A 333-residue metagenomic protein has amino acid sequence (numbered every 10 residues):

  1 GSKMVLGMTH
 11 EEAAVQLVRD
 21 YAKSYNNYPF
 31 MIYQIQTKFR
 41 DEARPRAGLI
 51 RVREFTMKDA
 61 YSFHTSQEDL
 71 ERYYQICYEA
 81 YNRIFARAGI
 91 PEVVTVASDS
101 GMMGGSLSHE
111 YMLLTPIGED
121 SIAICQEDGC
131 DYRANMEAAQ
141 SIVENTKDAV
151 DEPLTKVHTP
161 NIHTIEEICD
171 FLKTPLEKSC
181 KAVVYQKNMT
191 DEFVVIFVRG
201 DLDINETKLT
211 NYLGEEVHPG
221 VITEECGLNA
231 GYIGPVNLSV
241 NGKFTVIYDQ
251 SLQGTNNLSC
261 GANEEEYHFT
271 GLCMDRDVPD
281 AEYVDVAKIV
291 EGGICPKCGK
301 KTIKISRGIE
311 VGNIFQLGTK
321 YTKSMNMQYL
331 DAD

Functional and structural regions predicted by a protein language model:
G1, V5-Q16, K23: Long, structured ligand/cofactor-binding scaffold of large enzymes
E11-D20, R46-A60, T65-D333: Extended, low-hydrophobicity, polar/charged segments
V18, M31, F39: Acidic/histidine-enriched segments that form metal/cofactor-coordinating and catalytic pocket/exosite environments
Y28: Extended basic-aromatic, gly/pro-enriched interface segments that bind polyanionic ligands
D41-R44: Conserved active-site carboxylates
